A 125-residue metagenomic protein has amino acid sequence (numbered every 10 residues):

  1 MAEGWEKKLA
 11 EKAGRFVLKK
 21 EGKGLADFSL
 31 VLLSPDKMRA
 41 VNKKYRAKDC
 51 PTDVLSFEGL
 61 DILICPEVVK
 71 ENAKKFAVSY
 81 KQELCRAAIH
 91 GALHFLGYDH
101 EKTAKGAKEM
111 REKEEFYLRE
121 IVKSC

Functional and structural regions predicted by a protein language model:
M1-C85, A92-C125: An acidic/histidine-cluster motif and surrounding catalytic segment that typifies divalent-metal-assisted enzyme active
